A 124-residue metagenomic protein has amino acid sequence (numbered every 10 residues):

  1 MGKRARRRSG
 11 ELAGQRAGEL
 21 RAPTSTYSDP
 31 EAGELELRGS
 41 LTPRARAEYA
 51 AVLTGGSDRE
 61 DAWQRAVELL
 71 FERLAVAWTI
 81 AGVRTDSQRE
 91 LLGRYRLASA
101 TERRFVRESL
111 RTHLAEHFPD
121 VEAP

Functional and structural regions predicted by a protein language model:
M1-V67: Short N-terminal mixed-charge amphipathic segments
R38-P124: Short, surface-exposed, charged amphipathic helix/loop patches that serve as local interaction elements
